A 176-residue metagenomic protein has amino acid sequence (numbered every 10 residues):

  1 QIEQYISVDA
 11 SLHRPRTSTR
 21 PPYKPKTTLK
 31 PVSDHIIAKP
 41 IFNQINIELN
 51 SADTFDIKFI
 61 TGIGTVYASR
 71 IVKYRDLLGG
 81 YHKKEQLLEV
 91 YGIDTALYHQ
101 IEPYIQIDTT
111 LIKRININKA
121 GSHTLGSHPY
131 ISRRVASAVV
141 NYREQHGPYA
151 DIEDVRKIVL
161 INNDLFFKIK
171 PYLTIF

Functional and structural regions predicted by a protein language model:
Q1-A10, R14, Q86-E89, H146 (+1 more regions): Secretory N-termini
Q1-F55, G62: Membrane-embedded segments
I2, G92-T109: Short, structured interface segments
I41-T61, K73, L77-L88, Q100-I101 (+3 more regions): Extended, structured, electrostatic nucleic-acid-contact surfaces
G64-T65, D94, S132, N162: Small-residue hinge/turn detector
S69-R70, S137-N141: Pre-recognition alpha-helix immediately N-terminal to the DNA-recognition helix within helix-turn-helix or winged-helix
R75, Y142-R143: Residue-level signature of tetratricopeptide-repeat
